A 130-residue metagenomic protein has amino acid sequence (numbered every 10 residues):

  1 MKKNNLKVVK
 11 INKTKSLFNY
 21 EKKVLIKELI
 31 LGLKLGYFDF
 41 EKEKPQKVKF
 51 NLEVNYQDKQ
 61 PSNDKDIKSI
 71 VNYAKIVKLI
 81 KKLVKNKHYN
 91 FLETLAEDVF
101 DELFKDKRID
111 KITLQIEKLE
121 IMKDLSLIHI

Functional and structural regions predicted by a protein language model:
M1-I128: N-terminal, polar/charged subdomain of small-to-medium soluble alpha/beta proteins
